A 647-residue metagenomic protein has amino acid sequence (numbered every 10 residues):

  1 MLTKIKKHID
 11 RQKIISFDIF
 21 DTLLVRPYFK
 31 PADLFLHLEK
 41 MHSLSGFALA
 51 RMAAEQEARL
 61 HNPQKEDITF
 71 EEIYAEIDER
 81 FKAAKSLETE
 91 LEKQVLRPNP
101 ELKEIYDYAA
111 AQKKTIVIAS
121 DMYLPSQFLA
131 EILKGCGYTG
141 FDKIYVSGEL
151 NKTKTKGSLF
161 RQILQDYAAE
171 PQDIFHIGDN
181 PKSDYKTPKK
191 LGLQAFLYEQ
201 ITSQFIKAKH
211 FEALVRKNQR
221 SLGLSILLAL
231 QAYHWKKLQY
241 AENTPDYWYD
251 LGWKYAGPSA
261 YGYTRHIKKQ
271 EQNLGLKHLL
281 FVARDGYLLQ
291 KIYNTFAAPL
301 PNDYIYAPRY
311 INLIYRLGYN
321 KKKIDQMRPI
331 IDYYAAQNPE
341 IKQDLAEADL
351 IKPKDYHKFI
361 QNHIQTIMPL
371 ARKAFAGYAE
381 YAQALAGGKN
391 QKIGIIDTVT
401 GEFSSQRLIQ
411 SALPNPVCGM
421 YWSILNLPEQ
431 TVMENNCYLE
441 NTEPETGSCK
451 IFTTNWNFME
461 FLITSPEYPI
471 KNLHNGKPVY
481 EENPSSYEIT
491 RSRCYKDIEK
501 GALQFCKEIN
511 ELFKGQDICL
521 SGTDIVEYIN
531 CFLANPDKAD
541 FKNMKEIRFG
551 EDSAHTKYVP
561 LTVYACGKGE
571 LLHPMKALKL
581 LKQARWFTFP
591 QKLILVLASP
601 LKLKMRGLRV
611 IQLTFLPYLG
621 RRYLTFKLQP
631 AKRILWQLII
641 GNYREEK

Functional and structural regions predicted by a protein language model:
T3-A50: Active-site neighborhood of HAD-like aspartate-dependent phosphohydrolases
K4, E101-Y108, E131-I132, T187 (+2 more regions): A short acidic, amphipathic alpha-helical/loop segment
R26, L34-E39, Y106, M122 (+1 more regions): Nucleic acid-processing catalytic cores of prokaryotic defense/repair systems
A50-E72: N-terminal accessory alpha/beta regions
D67-I118: Short, acidic loop-to-helix structural element flanking the phosphoryl-transfer center in phosphate-processing enzymes
V117-A119, Y123-D173: Substrate-recognition "cap/lid" segment bordering the active-site pocket of phosphatases
R161, Y167, F175, K186 (+1 more regions): Long, low-complexity, Lys/Arg-enriched
N180-S183: Cyclic nucleotide signaling catalytic output domains
